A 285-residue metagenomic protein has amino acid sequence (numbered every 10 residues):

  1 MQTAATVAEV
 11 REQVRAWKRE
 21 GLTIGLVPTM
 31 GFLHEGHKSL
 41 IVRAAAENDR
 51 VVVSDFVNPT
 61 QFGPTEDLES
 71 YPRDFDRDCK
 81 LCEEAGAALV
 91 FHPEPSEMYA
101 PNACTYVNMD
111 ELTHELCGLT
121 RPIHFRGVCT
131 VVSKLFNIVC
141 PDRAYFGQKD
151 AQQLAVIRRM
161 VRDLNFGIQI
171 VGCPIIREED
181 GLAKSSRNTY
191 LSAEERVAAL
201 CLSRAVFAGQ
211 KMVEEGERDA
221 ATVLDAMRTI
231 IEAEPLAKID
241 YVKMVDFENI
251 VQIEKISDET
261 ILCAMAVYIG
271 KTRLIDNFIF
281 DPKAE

Functional and structural regions predicted by a protein language model:
Q2-L236, F247-N249, I279: Nucleotidyltransferase catalytic core that binds NTPs
A226-E285: Phosphate/ribose-recognition catalytic cores of enzymes acting on nucleotide-derived substrates
